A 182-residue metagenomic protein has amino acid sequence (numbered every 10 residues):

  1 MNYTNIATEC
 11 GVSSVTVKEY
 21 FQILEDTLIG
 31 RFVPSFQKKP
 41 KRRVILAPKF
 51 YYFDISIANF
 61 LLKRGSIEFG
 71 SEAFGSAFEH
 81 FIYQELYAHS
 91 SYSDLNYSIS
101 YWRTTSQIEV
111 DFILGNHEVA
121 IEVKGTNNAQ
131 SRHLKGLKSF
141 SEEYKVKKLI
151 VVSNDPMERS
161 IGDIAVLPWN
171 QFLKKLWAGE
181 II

Functional and structural regions predicted by a protein language model:
M1-E118: Accessory nucleic acid-recognition modules appended to NTPase machines
S98, K148, D163-A165: Conserved beta-strand segments of alpha/beta enzyme cores
R103, V152-S153: Short beta-strand/turn micro-motifs composed of small residues that flank or help shape donor/cofactor-binding pockets
E109-V110, A129-S131, M157-I161: Short active-site-adjacent structural elements
G115-A129: Active-site ExK catalytic segment of metal-dependent nucleases
G125, S153-N154: Short secondary-structure boundary segments
T126, R132-K145, L149: Short, charged, amphipathic alpha-helix that recurs within catalytic cores of restriction-modification and other
D155-I182: Domain-level recognition of nuclease-like catalytic cores that cleave nucleotide substrates
